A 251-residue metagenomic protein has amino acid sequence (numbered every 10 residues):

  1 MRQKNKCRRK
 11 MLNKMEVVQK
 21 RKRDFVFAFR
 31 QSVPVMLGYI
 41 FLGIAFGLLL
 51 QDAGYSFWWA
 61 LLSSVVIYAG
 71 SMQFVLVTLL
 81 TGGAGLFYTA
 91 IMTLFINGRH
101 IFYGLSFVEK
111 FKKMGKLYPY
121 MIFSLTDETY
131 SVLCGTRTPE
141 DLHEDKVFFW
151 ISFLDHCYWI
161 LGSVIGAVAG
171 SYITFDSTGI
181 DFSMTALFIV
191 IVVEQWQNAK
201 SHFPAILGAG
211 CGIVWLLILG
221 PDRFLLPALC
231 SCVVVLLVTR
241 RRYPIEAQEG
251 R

Functional and structural regions predicted by a protein language model:
M1-V26: Short, Lys/Arg-rich, polar N-terminal cytosolic tail immediately upstream of the first transmembrane signal-anchor
L12, E16-V17, A90-D181: Helix-loop-helix junctions within the multi-pass membrane cores of secondary transporters/permeases
K20-K22, F27-I122, T136, Y158 (+1 more regions): Pore-lining transmembrane helices
I44-L48, V75, V132, V164 (+4 more regions): Alpha-helical transmembrane segments of multipass membrane proteins
A69-S71, F95-I101, L187-V193, G212-V214 (+1 more regions): Alpha-helical transmembrane segments and their membrane-interface exit regions
D145-P227: Membrane-embedded alpha-helical modules
V238-G250: Membrane-interface capping segments at transmembrane-helix boundaries
